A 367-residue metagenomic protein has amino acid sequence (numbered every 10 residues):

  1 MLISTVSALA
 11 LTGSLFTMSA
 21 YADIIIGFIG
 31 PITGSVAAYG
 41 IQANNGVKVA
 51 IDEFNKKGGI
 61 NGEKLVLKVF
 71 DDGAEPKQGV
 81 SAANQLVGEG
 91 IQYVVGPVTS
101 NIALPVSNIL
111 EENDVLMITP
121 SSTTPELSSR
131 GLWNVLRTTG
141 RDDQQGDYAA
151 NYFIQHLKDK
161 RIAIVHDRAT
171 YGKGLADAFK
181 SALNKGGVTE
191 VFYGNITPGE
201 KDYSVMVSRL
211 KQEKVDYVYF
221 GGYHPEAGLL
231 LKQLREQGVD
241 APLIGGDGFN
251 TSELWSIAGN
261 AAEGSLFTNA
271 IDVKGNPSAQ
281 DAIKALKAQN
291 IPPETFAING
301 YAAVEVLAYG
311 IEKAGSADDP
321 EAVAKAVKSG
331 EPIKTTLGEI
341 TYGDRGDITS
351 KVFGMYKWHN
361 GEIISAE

Functional and structural regions predicted by a protein language model:
L2-S7, Y21-E367: Extracytosolic ligand-binding ectodomains
T17-S19: N-terminal signal peptide c-region/cleavage motif recognized by signal peptidases
